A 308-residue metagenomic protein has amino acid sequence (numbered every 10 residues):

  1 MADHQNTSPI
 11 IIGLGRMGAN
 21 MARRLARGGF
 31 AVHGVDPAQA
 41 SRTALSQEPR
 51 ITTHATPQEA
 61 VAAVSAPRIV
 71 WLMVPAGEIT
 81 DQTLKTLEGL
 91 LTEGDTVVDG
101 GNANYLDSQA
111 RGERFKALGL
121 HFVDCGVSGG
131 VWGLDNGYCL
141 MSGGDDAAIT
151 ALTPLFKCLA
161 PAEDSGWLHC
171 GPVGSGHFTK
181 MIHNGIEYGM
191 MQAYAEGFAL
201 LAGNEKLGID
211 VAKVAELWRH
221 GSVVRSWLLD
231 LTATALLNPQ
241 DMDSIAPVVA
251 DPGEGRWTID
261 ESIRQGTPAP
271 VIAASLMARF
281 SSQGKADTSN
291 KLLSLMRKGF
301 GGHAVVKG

Functional and structural regions predicted by a protein language model:
M1-R68, G94, V131-G133, K298: NAD(P)+-binding Rossmann beta1-loop-alpha1 motif at the extreme N-terminus of oxidoreductases
P9, D81-T83, N104-A195, L201: Rossmann-fold dinucleotide-binding core
R16, P37, E48-A110, K116 (+1 more regions): Rossmann-like NAD(P)-binding element
V32, T53, F122-V123, A269: Hydrophobic beta-strand scaffold residues
M141, A151, W167, G174-H303: Helical "substrate-binding/catalytic lid" subdomain of Rossmann-like NAD(P)-dependent dehydrogenases/reductases
